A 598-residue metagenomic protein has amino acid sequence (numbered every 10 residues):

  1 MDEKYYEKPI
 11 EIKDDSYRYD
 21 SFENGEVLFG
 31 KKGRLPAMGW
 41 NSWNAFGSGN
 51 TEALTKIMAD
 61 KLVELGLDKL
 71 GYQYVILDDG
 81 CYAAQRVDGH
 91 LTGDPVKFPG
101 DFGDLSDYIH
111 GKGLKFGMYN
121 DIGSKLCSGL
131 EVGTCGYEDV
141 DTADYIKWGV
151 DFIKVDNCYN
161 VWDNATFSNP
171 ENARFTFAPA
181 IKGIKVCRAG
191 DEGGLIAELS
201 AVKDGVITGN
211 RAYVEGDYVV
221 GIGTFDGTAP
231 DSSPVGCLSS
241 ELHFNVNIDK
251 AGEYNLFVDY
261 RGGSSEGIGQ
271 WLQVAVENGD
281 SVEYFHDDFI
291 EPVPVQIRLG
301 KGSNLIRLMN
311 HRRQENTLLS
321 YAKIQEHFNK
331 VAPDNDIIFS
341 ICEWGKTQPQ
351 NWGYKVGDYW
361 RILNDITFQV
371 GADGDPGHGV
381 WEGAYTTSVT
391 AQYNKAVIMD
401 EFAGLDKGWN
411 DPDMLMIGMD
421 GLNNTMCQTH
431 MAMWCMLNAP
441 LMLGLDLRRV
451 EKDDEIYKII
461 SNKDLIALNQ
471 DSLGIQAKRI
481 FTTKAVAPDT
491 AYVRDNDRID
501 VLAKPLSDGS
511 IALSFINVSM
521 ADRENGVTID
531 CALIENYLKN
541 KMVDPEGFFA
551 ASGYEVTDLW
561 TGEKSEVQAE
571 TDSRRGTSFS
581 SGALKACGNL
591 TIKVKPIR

Functional and structural regions predicted by a protein language model:
M1-E52, Q325-K330, I499, I516: N-terminal module-boundary/linker segments of secreted carbohydrate-active enzymes
P36-S42, G71-D78, K115-N120, D151-D156 (+6 more regions): Structural recognition of the beta-strand scaffold that forms the well-ordered cores of secreted hydrolase catalytic
W43-A45, G80-Y82, D121-K125, C158-N160 (+3 more regions): Active-site beta-loop-alpha junctions enriched in small/polar residues
L54-S168: Aromatic-lined carbohydrate-binding/catalytic grooves of carbohydrate-active enzymes
P170-E315, R523, I534-G553, T557-L559 (+3 more regions): Extracytoplasmic
G190, G221-S232, I398-D413, I417-R494 (+1 more regions): Aromatic- and carboxylate-lined catalytic core of secreted/periplasmic carbohydrate-active enzymes
N316-A322, E326-L445: Glycan-recognition surfaces
W434-L437, M442-G444, Y492-V543: Carbohydrate-binding surface patches
